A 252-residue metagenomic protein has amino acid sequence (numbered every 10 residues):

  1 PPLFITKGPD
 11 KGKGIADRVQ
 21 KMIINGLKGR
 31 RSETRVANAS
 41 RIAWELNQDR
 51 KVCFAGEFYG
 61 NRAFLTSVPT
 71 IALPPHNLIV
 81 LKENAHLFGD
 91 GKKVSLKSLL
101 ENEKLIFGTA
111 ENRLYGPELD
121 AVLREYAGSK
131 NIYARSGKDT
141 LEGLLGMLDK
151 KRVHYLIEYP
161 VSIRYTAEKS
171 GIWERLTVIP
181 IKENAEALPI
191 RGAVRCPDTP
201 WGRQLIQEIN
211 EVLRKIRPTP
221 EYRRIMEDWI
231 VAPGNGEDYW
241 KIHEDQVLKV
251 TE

Functional and structural regions predicted by a protein language model:
P1, G8-K13, Y59, K82-H86 (+4 more regions): Short coil/turn segments
P1-F64, G137: Extracytoplasmic small-molecule ligand-binding "clamshell" domains of the periplasmic binding protein/Venus flytrap
G14-L27, E83-E103, P189-P233: Extended ligand-binding regions for polar small-molecule ligands
Q20-G29, L100-K138, L145, A167-E174 (+1 more regions): Ligand-binding cleft/hinge of the Venus flytrap
N25-G26, R35-V36, S40-V52, T140-R164 (+1 more regions): Short helices/loops that flank or line small-molecule/ion binding pockets
T34-E101, T109-Y115, D120, P180-A187: Acidic, polar ligand-binding/catalytic clefts
L73-P75, G171-N210, P233-T251: Periplasmic-binding protein-like
E101-E103, G108-A127, N210-E252: Ligand-binding clefts/hinges and TM-proximal coupling segments of bilobed small-molecule sensing domains
